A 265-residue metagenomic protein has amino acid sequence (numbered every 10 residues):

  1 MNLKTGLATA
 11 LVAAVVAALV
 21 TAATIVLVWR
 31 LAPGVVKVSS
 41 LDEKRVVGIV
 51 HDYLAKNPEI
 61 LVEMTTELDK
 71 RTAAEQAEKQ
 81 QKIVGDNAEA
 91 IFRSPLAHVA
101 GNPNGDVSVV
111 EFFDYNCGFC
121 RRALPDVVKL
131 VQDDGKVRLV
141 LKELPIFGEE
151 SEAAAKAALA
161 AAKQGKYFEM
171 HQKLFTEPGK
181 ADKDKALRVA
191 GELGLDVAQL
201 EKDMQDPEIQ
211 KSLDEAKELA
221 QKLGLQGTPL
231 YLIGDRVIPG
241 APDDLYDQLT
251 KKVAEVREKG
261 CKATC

Functional and structural regions predicted by a protein language model:
N2-V47, H51, R71, R188-C265: C-terminal cap of thioredoxin/glutaredoxin-like
S39, E43, V47, L54 (+13 more regions): Solvent-exposed, acidic/flexible segments
S39-F92: Extracytoplasmic c-type cytochrome modules immediately beyond a signal peptide or single-pass transmembrane anchor
D52, P58-E59, A97-H98, K142-P145 (+2 more regions): Flexible, active-site-adjacent loop/turn segments at secondary-structure boundaries
P58, L124, K217: Short amphipathic alpha-helical/adjacent loop interface patches that line ligand and macromolecule-binding sites
E89-V107, V131-Q132: A short beta-strand-turn-helix
N102-P103, E150, L230: Short, flexible turn/loop "capping" segments at secondary-structure junctions
V110, Y115-N116, R121-D196, E201 (+2 more regions): Structural alpha/beta surface segment adjacent to cysteine/selenocysteine redox centers across thiol/disulfide enzymes
